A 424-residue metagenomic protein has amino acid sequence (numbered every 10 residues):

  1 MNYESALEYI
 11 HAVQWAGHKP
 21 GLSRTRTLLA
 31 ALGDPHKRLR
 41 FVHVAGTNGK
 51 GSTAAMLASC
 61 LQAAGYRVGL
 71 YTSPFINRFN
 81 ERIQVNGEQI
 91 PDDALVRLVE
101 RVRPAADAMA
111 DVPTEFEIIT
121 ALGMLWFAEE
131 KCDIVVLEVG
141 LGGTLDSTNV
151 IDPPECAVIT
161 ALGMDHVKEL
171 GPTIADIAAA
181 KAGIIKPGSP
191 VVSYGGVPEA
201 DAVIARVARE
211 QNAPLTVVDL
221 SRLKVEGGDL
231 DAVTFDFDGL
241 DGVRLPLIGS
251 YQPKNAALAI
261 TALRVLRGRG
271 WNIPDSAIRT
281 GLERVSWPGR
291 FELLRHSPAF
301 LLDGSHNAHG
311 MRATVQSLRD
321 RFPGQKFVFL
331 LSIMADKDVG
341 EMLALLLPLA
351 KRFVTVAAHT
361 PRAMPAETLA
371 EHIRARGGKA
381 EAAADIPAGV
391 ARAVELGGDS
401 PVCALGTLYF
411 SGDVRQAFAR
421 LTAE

Functional and structural regions predicted by a protein language model:
M1-A16: Charged, amphipathic alpha-helical linker segments immediately N-terminal to NTP-binding catalytic cores
H18, L22, R26-R38, A63-D152 (+2 more regions): ATP-dependent carboxylate-amine ligase catalytic core
R38, I134-L137, L145-V158, L162-G163 (+3 more regions): Nucleotide phosphate-binding/pyrophosphate-handling subdomain across enzymes that bind or process nucleotide phosphates
V44, S52-G69: A conserved segment at the C-terminal end of the G1
A110-D111, I118, K131-E138, P154-G242 (+2 more regions): Acidic, Mg2+-coordinating active-site environments of NTP-dependent enzymes
Y194-T216, L230-T234, A299-L302, A308 (+1 more regions): C-terminal helical cap/extension that packs against the catalytic core of soluble nucleotide-cofactor enzymes
T407: Active-site-proximal loop/hinge segments that shape catalytic or ion-binding/gating pockets
